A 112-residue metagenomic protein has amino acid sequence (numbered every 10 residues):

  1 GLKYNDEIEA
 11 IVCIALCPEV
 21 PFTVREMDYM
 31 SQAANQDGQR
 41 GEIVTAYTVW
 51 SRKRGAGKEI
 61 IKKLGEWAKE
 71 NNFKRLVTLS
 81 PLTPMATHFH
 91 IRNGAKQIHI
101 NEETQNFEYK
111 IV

Functional and structural regions predicted by a protein language model:
G1-P18: Conserved beta-hairpin
V12, T87-H90: A short acidic (Asp/Glu
C13-T48: Conserved acyl-donor/pantetheine-binding loop and adjacent beta-alpha core of acyl/acetyltransferases and related
S51, V77-H88, E103: Conserved beta-strand-loop-alpha-helix junction that forms the acyl-donor binding cleft
S51-K69: Conserved acetyl-CoA-binding loop-helix of GNAT-fold acetyltransferases
E66-V77, K96-I98: Structural alpha-beta junctions
I91-N101: Conserved acetyl-CoA-binding loop of GNAT-fold acetyltransferases
E103-V112: C-terminal "cap" of GNAT-fold acetyltransferases
